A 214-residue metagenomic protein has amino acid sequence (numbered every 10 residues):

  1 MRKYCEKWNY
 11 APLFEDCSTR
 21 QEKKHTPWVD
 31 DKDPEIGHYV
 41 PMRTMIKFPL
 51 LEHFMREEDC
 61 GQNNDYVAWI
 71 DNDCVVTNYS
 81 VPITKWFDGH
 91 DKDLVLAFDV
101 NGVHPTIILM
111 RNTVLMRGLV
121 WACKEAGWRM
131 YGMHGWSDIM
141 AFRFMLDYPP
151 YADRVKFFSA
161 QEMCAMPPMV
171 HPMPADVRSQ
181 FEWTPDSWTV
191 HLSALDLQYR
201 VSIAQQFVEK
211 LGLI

Functional and structural regions predicted by a protein language model:
R2-E6, E35, Y39, L109 (+3 more regions): The feature represents the membrane-entry module of six-transmembrane cation channels
K3-D65: Active-site-proximal specificity loops/subdomain of glycosyltransferases
N9, D91, A152-R154: A generic structural signal for alpha->beta connector loops
E15-C17, A97, F158-Q161: Conserved beta-strand termini and adjacent loop/short-helix elements that scaffold enzyme active sites in alpha/beta
K23-V29, P105-I108, C164-A175: Short, solvent-exposed polar/charged micro-motifs at secondary-structure junctions
H38-R117: GT-A fold catalytic core of metal-dependent nucleotide-sugar glycosyltransferases, centered on the diacidic
P49, L115-I214: Catalytic core and acceptor-binding pocket of nucleotide-sugar-dependent glycosyltransferases
